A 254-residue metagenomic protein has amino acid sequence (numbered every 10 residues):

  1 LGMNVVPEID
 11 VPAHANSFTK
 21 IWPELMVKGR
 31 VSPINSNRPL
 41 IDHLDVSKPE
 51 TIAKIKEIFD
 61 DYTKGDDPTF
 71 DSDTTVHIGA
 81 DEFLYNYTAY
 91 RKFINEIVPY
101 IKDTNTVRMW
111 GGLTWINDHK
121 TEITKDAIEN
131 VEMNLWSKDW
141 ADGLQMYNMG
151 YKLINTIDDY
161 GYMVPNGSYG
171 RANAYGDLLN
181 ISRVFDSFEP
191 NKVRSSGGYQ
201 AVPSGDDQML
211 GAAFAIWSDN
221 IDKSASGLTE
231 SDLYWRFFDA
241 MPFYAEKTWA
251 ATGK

Functional and structural regions predicted by a protein language model:
L1-T104: Substrate-binding cleft of carbohydrate-active enzyme catalytic domains
G2-N4, D71-T74, K102-V107, I128-N130 (+2 more regions): Loop/turn elements at helix/coil->beta-strand transitions in domains of secreted/extracellular proteins
V6-E8, H77-G79, R108-M109, I154-T156 (+1 more regions): A structural signal for short, well-ordered beta-strand segments and their strand-loop junctions that often border
I9-A15, E82-L84, L113-W115, S137-D139 (+2 more regions): Active-site-proximal loop/turn and secondary-structure-junction residues that shape catalytic pockets, frequently
E82-F93, H119-V131: Short glycine/threonine-rich loop-to-helix capping motif typified by GTGT followed within a few residues by an Asp-Pro
Y90-F93, W110, Y160-Y162: Aromatic side chains
R108-I116, A127: Acidic, contiguous N-terminal accessory segments
K120-V131, W136-K254: Flexible, acidic glycine-rich loops studded with aromatic residues
